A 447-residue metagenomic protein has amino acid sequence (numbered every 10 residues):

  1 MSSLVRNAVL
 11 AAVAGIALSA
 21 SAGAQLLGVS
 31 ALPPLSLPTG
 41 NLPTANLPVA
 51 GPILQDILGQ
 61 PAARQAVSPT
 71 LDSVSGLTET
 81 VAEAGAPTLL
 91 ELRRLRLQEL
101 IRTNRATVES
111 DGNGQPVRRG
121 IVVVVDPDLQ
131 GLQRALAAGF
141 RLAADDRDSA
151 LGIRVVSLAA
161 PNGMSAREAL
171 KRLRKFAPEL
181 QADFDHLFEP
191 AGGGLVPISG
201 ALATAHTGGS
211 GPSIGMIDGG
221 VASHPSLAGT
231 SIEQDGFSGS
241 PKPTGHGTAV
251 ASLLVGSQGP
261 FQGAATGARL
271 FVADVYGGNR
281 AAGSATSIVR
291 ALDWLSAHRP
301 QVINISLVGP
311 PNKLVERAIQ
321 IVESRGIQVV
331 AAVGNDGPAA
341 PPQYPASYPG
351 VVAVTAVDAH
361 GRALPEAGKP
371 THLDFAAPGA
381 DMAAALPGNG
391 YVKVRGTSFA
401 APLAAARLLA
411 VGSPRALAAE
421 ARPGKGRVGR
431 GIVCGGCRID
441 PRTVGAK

Functional and structural regions predicted by a protein language model:
M1-V9: Bacterial N-terminal signal peptides that target proteins for export
L18-A24: Sec/Tat signal peptide C-region and signal peptidase I cleavage site
L27, E109-G112, P300-L307, K313 (+5 more regions): C-terminal subdomain of the subtilisin-like protease fold in secreted/lumenal serine endopeptidases
P43-F184, E189, Q301-V302: Inhibitory N-terminal propeptides of secreted protease zymogens
A150-S157, M164-V221, P225-S226, V428-K447: Protease zymogen maturation seam
T204-I214, V221-I232, G239-T286, Y348 (+2 more regions): Subtilisin-like serine protease catalytic core
A205-G209, A282-I303, K313-V329, A339-A353 (+2 more regions): Mature extracellular/periplasmic domains of secretome proteins
M216-V221, Q343-S413, V444: Extracellular S/T/G-rich loop segment that most often corresponds to the catalytic His/Ser-adjacent loop
